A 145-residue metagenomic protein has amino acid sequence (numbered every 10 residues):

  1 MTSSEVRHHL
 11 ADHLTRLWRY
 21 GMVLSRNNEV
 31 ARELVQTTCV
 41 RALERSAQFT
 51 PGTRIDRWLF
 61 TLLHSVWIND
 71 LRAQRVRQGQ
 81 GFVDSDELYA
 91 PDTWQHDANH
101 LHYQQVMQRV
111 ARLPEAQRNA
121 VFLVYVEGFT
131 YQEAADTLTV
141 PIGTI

Functional and structural regions predicted by a protein language model:
M1-R19, E29-R32, L43, R118: A short, charge-rich alpha-helical start-of-domain segment used by transcription regulators
H8, D86-A111: Acidic, proline/glycine-rich intrinsically disordered inter-domain spacer in sigma factors
H9, H13, L17, G21 (+2 more regions): Residue-level preference for hydrophobic side chains embedded in well-ordered alpha helices
T15, A47-L62, I142: Short, aromatic/basic-enriched loop-to-helix "N-cap" motif that marks the start of an alpha-helix at regulatory
T37-I55, A73-Q74: Sigma70-family region 2
Q48-T50, T61-F82, N99: Arg/Lys-rich amphipathic alpha helix in sigma70-family domain 2
A120-V124: A short pre-motif secondary-structure segment
L138-I145: DNA-recognition helix of helix-turn-helix
